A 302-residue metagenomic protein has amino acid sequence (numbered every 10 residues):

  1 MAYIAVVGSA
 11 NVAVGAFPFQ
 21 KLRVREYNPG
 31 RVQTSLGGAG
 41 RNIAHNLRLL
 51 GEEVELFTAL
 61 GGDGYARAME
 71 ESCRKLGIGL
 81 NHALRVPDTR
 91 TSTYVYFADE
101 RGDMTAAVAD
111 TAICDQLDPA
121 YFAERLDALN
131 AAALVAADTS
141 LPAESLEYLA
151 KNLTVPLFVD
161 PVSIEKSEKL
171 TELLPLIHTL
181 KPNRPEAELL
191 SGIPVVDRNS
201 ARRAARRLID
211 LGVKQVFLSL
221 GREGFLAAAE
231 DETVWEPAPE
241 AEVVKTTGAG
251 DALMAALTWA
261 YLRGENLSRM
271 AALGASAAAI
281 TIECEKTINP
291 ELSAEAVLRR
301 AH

Functional and structural regions predicted by a protein language model:
M1-A59, G64-I78, E242-V244: Glycine-rich phosphate/adenosyl-contacting loop at the front of the ribokinase-like
M1-V6, S167, R198-H302: Conserved phosphate-binding/catalytic region of the ribokinase-like
A10, P185-E186, A252: Alpha-helix/helix-capping structural signal
G15, A107, L190-G192, A228 (+2 more regions): Residues that scaffold the ATP/ADP-binding catalytic core of kinase and kinase-like folds
V24-P29, L49-A133, L298-H302: Conserved N-terminal subdomain of the carbohydrate kinase-like
L47, N183, G250: Short, conserved phosphate/pyrophosphate- and ester-handling motifs at nucleotide-, phospho-/glycolipid
L134-R203, E223-F225: Conserved beta-alpha-beta core of the PfkB/ribokinase-like small-molecule kinase fold
